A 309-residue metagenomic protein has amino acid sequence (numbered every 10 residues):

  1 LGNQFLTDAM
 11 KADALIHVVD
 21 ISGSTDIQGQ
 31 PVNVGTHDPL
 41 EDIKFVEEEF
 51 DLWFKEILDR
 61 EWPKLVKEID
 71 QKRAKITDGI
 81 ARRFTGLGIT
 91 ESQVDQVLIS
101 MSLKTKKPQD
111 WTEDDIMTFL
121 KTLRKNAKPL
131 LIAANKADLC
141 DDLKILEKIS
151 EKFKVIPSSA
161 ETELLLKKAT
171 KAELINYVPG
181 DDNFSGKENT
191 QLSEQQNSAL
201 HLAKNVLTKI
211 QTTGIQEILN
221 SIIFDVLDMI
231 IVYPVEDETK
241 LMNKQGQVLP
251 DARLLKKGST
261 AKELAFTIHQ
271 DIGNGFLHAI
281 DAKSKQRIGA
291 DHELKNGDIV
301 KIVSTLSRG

Functional and structural regions predicted by a protein language model:
L1, R308-G309: Glycine-centered small-residue hotspots that permit tight backbone geometry or close packing
L1-I16, S22-K44, D110-K121: Switch II of P-loop NTPase G domains
D13, D298-K301: Structural signature of the urease/amidohydrolase superfamily beta/alpha-barrel
V32-F45, W53-D78: Single-stranded RNA-binding surfaces
W62-D298, T305-S307: C-terminal-of-GTPase-core extension/linker across diverse P-loop GTPases
